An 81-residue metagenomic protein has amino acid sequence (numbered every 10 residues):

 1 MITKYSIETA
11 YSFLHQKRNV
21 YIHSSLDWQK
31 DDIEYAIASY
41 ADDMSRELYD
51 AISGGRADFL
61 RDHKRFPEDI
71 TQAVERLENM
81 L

Functional and structural regions predicted by a protein language model:
M1-W28: Short terminal alpha-helical segments
E8-Y11, E34-A38, P67, T71-V74 (+1 more regions): Generic structural concept
K17, G54-L81: Amphipathic alpha-helical binding modules
R18, I22-S25, A41-S45, V74 (+1 more regions): A structural signal for well-ordered alpha-helices, especially hydrophobic packing surfaces of coiled-coils
L26-P67: Acidic, low-complexity, intrinsically disordered interaction modules
